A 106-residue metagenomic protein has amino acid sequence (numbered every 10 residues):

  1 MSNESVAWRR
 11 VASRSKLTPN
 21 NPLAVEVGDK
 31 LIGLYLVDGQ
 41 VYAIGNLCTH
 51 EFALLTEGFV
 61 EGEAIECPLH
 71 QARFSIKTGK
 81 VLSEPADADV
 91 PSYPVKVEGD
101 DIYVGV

Functional and structural regions predicted by a protein language model:
M1-G62, I76, A88-V106: N-terminal pre-ligand scaffold of iron-sulfur
C48, C67-H70: Short cysteine clusters
G62-P68, V81-V90: Short cysteine/histidine-rich metal-coordination sites, predominantly Zn2+-binding motifs
R73: Short helix-to-coil "ATP-lid" hinge immediately C-terminal to the conserved N-box Asn in the Bergerat
